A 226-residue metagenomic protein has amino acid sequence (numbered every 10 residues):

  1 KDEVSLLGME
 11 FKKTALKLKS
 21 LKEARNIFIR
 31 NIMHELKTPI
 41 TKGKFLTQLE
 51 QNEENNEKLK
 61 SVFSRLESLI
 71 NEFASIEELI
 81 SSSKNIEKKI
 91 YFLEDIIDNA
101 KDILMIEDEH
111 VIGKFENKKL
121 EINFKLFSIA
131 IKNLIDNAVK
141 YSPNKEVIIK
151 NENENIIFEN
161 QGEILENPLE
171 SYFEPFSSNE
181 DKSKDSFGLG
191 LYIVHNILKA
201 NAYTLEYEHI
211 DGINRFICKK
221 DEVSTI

Functional and structural regions predicted by a protein language model:
K1-N26, K44-E53, G188, Y192 (+4 more regions): Membrane-proximal HAMP signal-relay module
K12, H34-P39: Helical H-box/DHp helix segment flanking the catalytic phospho-acceptor histidine in two-component systems
N26-H34: Conserved phosphoacceptor histidine of two-component systems
K44-N144, I148, L165, I197-A200: DHp/HisKA dimerization helices and adjoining segments of the cytosolic kinase module in bacterial two-component sensor
I156-E163: Conserved DxG motif in ATP/Mg2+-binding regions
I164-S177: Short conserved segment of the HATPase_c
S177-F187: Glycine-rich ATP-lid/hinge loop adjacent to the conserved G-boxes
